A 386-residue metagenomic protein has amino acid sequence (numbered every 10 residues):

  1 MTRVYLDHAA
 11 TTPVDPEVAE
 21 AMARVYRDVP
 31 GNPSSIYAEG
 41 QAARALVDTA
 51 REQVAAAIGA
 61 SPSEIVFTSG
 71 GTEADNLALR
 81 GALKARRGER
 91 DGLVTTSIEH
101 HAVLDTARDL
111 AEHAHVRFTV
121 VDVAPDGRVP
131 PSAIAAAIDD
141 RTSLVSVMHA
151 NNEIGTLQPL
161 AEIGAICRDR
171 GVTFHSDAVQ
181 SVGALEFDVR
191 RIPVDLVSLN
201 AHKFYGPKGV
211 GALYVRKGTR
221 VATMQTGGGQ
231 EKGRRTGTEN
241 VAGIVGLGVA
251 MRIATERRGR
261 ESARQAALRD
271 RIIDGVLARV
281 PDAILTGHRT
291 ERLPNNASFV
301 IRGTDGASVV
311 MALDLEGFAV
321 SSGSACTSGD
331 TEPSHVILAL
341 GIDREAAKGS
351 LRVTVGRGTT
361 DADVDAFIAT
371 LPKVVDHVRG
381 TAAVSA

Functional and structural regions predicted by a protein language model:
M1-A386: Pyridoxal 5′-phosphate
